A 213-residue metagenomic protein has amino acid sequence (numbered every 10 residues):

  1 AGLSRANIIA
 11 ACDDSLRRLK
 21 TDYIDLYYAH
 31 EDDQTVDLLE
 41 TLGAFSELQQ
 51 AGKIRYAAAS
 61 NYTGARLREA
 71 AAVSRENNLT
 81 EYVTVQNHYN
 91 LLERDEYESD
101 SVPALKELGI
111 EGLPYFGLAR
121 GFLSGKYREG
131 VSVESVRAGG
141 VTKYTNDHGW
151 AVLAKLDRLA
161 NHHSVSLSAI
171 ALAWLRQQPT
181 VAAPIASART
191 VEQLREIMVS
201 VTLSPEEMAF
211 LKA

Functional and structural regions predicted by a protein language model:
A1-I9, H30-V36: Active-site mouth loops of central-metabolism enzymes
L3-L19, L67-A72: Short, acidic/polar
L16-D37: Active-site groove signature of glycoside hydrolases
Q34-K212: Beta/alpha (TIM)-barrel catalytic core signal, keyed to glycine-rich beta->alpha loops juxtaposed to Asp/Glu that bind
